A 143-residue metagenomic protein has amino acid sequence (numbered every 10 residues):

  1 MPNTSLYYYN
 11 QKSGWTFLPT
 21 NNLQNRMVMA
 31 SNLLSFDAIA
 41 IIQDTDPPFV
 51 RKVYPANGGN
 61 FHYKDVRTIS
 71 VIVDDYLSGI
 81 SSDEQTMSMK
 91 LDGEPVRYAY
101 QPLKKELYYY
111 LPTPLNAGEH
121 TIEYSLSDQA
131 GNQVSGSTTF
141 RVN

Functional and structural regions predicted by a protein language model:
M1-I69, L77: Proteolytic cleavage junctions
Y7-Y9, D74, K90-D92: Predominantly extracellular/luminal cell-surface or secreted proteins
N10, Y54, V73, L126 (+1 more regions): Active-site proximal loops enriched in glycine and acidic residues that flank catalytic Cys/His/Asp and coordinate
L77-N143: Long, low-complexity serine/threonine/glycine- and acidic-rich segments characteristic of extracellular
